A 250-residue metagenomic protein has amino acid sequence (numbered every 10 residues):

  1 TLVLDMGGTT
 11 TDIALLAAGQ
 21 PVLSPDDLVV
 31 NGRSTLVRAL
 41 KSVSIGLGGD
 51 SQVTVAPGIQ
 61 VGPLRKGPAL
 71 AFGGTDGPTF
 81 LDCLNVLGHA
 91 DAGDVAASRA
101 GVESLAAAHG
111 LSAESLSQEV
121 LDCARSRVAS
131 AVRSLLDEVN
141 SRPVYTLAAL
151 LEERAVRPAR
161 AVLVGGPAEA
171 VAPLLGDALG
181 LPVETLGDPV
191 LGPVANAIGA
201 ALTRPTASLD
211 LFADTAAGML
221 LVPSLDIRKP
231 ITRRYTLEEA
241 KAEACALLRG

Functional and structural regions predicted by a protein language model:
T1-L4, D12-G250: Helical "lid/coupling" subdomains associated with nucleotide-phosphate turnover
T9: Conserved Rossmann-like nucleotide-cofactor binding loop
